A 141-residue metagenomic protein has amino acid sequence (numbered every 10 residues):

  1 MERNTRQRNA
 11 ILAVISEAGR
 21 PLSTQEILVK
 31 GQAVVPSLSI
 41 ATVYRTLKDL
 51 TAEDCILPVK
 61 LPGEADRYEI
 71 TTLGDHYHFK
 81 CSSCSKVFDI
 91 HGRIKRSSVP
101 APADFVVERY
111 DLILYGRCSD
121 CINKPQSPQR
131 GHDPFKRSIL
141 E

Functional and structural regions predicted by a protein language model:
M1-A13: Short alpha-helical segments that sit at the start of domains
E17-S23: Short capping segments at the starts of secondary-structure elements
E26-Q32, V43: A short acidic, leucine-rich amphipathic alpha-helix
A33, D49: Alpha-helical DNA-recognition elements
Y44-K48: Short, hydrophobic-biased segments on the C-terminal half of alpha helices that form "recognition helices"
D54: Glycine-centered, phosphate/nucleic-acid-interacting loop/turn motifs that mediate DNA/RNA or nucleotide
L57-P58, P62, D66-E141: Non-DNA-binding regulatory cores of transcription-related proteins, predominantly C-terminal effector-binding
